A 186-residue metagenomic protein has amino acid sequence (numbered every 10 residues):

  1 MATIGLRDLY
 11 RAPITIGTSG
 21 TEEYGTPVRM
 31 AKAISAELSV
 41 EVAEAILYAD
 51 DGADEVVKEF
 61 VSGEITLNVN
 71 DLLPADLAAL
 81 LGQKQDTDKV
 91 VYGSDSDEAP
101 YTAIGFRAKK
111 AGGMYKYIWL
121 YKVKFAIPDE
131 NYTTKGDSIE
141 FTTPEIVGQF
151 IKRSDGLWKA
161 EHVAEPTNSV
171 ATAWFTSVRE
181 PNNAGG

Functional and structural regions predicted by a protein language model:
M1-L77, F125-E140: Solvent-exposed edge beta-strands and adjacent loop segments that serve as assembly or binding interfaces
T3, T15-T18, E23, D50 (+6 more regions): Intrinsically disordered, low-complexity segments enriched in small/polar residues
G5, S19, A43, T87 (+2 more regions): Alpha-helical structural elements
R11-P13, Y115, Q149: Short secondary-structure transition/capping segments
Y24-R29, Y117-K122, A160-A164: Short amphipathic beta-strand/extended segments with alternating polar/hydrophobic composition
E44, M114-Y115, T143: Short, functional N-terminal and low-complexity linear motifs
E55-L120: Structured, beta-strand-rich domain cores that present glycine/charged loop surfaces used to bind extended ligands
F125-G186: Mixed-charge, glycine-accented linear interaction segment located at domain edges/termini
